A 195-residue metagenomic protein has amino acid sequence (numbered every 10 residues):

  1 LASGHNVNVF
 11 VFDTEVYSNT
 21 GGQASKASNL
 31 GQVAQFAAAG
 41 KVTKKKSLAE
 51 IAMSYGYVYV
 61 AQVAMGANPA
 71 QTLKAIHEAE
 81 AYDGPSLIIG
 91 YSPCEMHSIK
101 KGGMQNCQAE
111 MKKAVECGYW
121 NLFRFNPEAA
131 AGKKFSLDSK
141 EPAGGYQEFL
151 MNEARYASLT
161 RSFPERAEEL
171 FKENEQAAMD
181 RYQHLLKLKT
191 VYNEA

Functional and structural regions predicted by a protein language model:
L1-G4, Q23-G31, K101-A109: Short secondary-structure boundary/capping segments
L1-Q23, V60, G66-D83: Thiamine diphosphate
V16-S18, A38-S54: Structured alpha-helical segments in the cores of large, soluble enzyme domains
S18-G21, A27-S28, H97-I99, E168-E169: Short helix/loop capping segments that flank catalytic or ligand/cofactor-binding pockets
L30-A38, A61: Short beta-alpha connecting loops at secondary-structure transitions that line or flank enzyme active sites
G66-E169, E173, L186-K187: Glycine/aspartate-rich loop-and-adjacent alpha/beta segment that forms the canonical ThDP
E175-A195: Short, amphipathic C-terminal "tail helix"
